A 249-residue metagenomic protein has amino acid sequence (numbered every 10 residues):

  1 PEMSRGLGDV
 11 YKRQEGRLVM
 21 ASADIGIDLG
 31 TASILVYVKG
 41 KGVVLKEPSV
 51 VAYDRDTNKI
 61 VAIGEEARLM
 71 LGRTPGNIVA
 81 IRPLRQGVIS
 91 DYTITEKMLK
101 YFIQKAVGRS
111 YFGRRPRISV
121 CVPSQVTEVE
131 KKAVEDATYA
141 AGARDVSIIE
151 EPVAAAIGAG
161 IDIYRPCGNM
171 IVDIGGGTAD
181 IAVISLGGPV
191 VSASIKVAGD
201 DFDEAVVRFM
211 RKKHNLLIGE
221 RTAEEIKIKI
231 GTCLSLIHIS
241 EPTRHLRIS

Functional and structural regions predicted by a protein language model:
S4-Y11: Glycine-rich phosphate/oxyanion-binding loops and their immediately adjacent helices within cytosolic catalytic domains
K12-I174, A182-S240, R247: Nucleotide/phosphate-binding catalytic cleft detector across ATP-hydrolyzing and phosphate-transferring enzymes
